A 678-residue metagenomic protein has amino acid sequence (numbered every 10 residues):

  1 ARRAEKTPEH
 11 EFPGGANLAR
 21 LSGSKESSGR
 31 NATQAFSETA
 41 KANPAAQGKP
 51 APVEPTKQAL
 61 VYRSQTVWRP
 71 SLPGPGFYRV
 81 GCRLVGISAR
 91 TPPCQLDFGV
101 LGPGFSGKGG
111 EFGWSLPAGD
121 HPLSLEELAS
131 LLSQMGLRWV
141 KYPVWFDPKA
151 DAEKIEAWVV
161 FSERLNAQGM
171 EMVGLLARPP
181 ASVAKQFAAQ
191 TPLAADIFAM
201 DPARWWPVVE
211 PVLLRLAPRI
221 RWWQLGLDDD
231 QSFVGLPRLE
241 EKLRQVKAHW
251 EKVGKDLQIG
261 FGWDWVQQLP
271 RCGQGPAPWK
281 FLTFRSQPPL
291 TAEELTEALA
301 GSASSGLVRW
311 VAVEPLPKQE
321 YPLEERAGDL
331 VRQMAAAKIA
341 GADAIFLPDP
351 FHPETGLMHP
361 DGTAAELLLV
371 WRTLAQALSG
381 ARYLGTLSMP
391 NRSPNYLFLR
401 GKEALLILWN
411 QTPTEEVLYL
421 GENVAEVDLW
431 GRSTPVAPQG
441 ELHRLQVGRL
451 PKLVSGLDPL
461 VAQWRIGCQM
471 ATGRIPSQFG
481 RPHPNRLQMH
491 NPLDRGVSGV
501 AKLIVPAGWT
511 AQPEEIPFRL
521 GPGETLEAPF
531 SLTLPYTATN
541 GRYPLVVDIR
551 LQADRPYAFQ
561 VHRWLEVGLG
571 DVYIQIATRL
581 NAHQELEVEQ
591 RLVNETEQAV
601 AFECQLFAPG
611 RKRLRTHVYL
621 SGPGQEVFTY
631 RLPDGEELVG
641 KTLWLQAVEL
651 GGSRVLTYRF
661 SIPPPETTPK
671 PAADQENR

Functional and structural regions predicted by a protein language model:
R69-P75, R519-G521, T533-T539, P633-L638: Short, surface-exposed loop/turn segments at beta-strand-coil junctions that are enriched for proline with nearby
G76, V85-C94, Y536-V567, E636-P671: Terminal connector regions
L96, I155-E156, K185-A298, Q319-R332 (+1 more regions): Active-site cleft segment of glycoside hydrolase catalytic domains centered on the general acid/base Glu
G119-P148, E171-V173: Catalytic domains of carbohydrate-active enzymes, especially glycoside hydrolases
V313, Q319-L378, L387-R392: Aromatic/acidic polysaccharide-binding cleft in carbohydrate-active enzymes
M389-N423: Carbohydrate-binding surface patches
L408-N410, Q488-L493, R591-T596: Asparagine-centered strand-capping/turn motif at beta-strand->loop junctions
P438-Q469: C-terminal beta-strand-rich structural cap/linker in extracellular carbohydrate-active enzymes
